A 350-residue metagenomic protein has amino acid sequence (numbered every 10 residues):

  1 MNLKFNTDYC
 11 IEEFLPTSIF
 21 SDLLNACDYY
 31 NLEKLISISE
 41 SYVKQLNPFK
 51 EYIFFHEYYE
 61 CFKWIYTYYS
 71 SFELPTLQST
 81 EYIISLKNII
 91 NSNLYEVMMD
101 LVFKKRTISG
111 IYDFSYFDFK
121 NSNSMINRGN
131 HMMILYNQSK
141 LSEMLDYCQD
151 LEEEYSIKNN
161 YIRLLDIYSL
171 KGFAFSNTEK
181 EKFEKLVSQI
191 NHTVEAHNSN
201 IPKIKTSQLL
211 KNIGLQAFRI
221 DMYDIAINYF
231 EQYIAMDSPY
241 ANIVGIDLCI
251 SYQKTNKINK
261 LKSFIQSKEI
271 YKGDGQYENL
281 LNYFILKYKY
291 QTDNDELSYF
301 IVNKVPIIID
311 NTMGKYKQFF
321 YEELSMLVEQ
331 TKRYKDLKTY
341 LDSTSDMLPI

Functional and structural regions predicted by a protein language model:
M1-S41: Canonical BTB/POZ domain core
P16, F54, Y58, N91 (+8 more regions): Residues that mark the junctions of alpha-helical repeat units in TPR/alpha-solenoid scaffolds
Y30, K105, Q138, N177-T178 (+4 more regions): Structural motif corresponding to the intra-repeat A-B loop/turn of tetratricopeptide repeats
L35-Y42, E73-K87, S109-K120, S142-E153 (+5 more regions): Alpha-helical repeat scaffolds
Y59-W64, V97, L101, I126-M133 (+5 more regions): "A position-specific structural signal for the A-helix of alpha-solenoid helical repeats
V102, L135, Y155, Y168 (+5 more regions): Residue at a conserved register position within TPR or TPR-like alpha-solenoid repeats
K171, L210-A217, Y229, L248-Y252: TPR/Sel1-like alpha-solenoid repeat signature
N282, K287-K289, E296-I350: C-terminal non-catalytic interaction modules
